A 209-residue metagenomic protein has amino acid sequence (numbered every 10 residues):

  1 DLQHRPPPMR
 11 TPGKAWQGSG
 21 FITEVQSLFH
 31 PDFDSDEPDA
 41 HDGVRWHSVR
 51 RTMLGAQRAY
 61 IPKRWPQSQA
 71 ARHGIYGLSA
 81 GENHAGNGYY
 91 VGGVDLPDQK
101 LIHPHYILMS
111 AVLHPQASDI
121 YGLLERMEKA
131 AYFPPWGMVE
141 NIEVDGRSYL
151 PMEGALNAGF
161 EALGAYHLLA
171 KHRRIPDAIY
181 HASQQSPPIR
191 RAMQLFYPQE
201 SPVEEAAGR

Functional and structural regions predicted by a protein language model:
D1-R209: Ser/Thr/Asn(+Pro)-rich, low-complexity disordered segments
